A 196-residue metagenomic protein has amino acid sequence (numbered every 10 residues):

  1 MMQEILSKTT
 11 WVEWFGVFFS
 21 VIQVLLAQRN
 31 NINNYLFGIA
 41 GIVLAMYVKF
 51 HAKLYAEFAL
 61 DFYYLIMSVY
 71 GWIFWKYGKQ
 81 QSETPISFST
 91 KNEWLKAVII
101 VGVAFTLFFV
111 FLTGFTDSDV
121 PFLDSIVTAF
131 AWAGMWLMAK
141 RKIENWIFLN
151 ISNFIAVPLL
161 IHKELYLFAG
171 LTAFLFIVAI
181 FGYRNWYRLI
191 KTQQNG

Functional and structural regions predicted by a protein language model:
M1-N30, G41, G78-K79, F88-I147 (+1 more regions): Polytopic alpha-helical membrane-helix bundles and their juxtamembrane interface segments in multi-pass membrane
N30-N33, A45-Y63: Helix-loop junctions on the outward
F37-V43: A short glycine/small-residue-enriched secondary-structure motif
A45, T84-I86: Short amphipathic alpha-helical coupling elements at transmembrane boundaries
H51, A59, M67-S68, Y187 (+1 more regions): Generic alpha-helical secondary structure signal
F62-K79: Membrane-water interface of transmembrane alpha-helices
